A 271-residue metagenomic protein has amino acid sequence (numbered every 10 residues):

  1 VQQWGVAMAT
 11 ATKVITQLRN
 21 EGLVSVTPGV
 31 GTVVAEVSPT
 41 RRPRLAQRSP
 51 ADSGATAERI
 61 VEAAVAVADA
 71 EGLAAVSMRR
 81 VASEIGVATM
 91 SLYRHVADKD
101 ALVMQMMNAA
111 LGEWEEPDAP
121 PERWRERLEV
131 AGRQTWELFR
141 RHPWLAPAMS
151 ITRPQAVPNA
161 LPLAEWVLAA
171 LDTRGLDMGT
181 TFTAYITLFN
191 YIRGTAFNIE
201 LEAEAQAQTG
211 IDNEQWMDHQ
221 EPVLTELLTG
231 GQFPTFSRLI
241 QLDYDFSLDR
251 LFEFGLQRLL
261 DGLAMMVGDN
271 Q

Functional and structural regions predicted by a protein language model:
V1, A11, L18, V81-A82 (+1 more regions): Append "Primarily bacterial transcriptional regulators
Q3-W4, N20-G22, A70, E84 (+2 more regions): Residue cluster at the C-terminal edge of the helix-turn-helix DNA-binding motif
A7, I85-T89: Short coil turns linking two alpha-helices in DNA-binding domains
T16-A70, D100, Q105, A109 (+1 more regions): HTH-adjacent hinge/linker in prokaryotic transcriptional regulators
G29, A74-R80: Ser/Thr-centered, proline-biased regulatory motifs and S/T-rich low-complexity segments located at helix/coil boundaries
P117-A156, P162, Y185: Hydrophobic alpha-helical connector segments
L163-F189, T195-E214, D218-H219, M266: Hydrophobic alpha-helical bundle segments that form small-molecule/ligand-binding pockets
L201-Q271: C-terminal peripheral helix-coil segments that are non-catalytic and often amphipathic
